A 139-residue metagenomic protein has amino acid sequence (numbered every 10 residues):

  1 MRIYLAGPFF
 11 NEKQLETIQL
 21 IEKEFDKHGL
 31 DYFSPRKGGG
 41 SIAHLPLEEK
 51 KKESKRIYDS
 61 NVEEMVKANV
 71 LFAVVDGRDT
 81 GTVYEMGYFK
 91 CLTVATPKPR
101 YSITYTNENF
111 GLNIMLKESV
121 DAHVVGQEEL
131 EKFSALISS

Functional and structural regions predicted by a protein language model:
M1-S139: Conserved catalytic or regulatory cores that recognize and/or transform ribose-phosphate-containing ligands
